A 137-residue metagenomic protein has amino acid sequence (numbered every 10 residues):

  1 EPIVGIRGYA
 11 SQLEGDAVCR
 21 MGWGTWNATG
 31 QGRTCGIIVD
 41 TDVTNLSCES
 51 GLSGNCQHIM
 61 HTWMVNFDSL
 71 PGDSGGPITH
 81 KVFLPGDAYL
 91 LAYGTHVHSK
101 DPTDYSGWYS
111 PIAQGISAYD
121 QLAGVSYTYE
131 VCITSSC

Functional and structural regions predicted by a protein language model:
E1-C137: Terminal interaction modules at protein C-ends
